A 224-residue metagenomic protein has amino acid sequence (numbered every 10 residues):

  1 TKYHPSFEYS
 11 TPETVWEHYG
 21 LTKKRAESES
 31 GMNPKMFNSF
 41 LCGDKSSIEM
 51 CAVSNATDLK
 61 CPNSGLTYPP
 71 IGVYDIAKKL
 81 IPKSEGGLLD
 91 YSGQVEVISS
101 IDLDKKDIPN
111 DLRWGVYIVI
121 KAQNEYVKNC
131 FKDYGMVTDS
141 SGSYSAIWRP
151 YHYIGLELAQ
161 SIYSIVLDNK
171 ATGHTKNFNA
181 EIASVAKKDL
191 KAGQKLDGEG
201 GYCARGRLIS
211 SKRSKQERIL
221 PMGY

Functional and structural regions predicted by a protein language model:
T1-E13: A contiguous active-site-proximal alpha/beta segment in oxidoreductase catalytic domains
V15-Y224: C-terminal catalytic/substrate-binding lobe primarily of soluble NAD(P)-dependent oxidoreductases
